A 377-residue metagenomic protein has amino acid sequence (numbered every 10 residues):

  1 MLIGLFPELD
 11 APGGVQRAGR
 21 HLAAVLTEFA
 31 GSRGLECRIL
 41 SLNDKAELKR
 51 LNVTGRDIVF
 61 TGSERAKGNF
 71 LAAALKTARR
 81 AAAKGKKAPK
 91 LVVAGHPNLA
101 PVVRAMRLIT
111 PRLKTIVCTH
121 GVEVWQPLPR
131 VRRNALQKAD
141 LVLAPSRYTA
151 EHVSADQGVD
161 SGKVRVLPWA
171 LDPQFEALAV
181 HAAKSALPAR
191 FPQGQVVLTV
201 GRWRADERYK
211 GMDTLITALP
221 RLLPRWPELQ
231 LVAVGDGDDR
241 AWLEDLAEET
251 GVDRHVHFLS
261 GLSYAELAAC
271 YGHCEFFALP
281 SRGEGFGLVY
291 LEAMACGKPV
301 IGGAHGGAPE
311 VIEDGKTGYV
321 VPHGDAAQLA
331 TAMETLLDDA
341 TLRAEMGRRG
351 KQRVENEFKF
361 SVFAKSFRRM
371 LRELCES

Functional and structural regions predicted by a protein language model:
L136, G261-L262, A269-C274: Short alpha-helical donor nucleotide-sugar binding micro-motif in glycosyltransferases
Y148, A170: Carbohydrate-associated surface elements
R190-K210, I216-L219: Conserved donor-binding/catalytic core segment of Leloir-type glycosyltransferases
A241-L262: Nucleotide-activated donor-binding/catalytic signature segment of Leloir-type glycosyltransferases, i.e., the conserved
R282: Aromatic "clamp/platform" in nucleotide-sugar-dependent glycosyltransferases that forms part of the donor/acceptor
P299-G302, I312: Short hydrophobic beta-strand element within catalytic cores of glycosyltransferases and related nucleotide-activated
D314-G315, Y319-A326, T335-T341: Conserved acidic donor-binding segment of nucleotide-sugar-dependent glycosyltransferases
Q328, T335, L342-N356, F363-S366: A short, well-ordered alpha-helix in the C-terminal region of glycosyltransferases
